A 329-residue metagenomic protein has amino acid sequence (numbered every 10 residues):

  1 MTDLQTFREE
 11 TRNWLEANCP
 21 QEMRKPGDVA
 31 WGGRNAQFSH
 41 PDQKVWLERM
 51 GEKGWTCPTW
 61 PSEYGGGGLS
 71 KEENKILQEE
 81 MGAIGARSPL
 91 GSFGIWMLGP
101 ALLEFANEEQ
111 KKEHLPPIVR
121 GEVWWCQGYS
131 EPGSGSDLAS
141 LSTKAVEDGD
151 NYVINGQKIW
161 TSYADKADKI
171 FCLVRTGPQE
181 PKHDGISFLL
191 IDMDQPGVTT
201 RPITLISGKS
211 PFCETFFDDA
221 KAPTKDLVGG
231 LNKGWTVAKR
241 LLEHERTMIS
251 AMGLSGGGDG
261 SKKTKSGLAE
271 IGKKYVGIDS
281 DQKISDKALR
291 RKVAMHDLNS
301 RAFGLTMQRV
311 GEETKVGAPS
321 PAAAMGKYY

Functional and structural regions predicted by a protein language model:
F7, V198-T306: Glycine-rich beta->alpha junctions and the first turn(s) of the following alpha-helix
R24-G33, S280, R301-Y329: C-terminal helix-coil-helix/basic helical segment that borders enzyme active sites and/or dimer interfaces and provides
K44-G121, Y163-K169, S300, T314-A323: Internal helix-loop-helix
G54, L77-G82, V174, L190-P196 (+1 more regions): Short Ser/Thr-interspersed hydrophobic loop/turn segments at strand-loop and sheet-helix junctions that line or gate
G121-Y129: A short, Trp-centered hydrophobic/proline-enriched beta-strand micro-motif
S134-D137, Y152: Hydrophobic, small-residue-rich alpha-helical packing segments that form membrane-like cores
T143-V146: A structural signal for short hydrophobic beta-strand segments in well-ordered beta-sheet cores
D150-N151, N155-R201: A short core secondary-structure module
